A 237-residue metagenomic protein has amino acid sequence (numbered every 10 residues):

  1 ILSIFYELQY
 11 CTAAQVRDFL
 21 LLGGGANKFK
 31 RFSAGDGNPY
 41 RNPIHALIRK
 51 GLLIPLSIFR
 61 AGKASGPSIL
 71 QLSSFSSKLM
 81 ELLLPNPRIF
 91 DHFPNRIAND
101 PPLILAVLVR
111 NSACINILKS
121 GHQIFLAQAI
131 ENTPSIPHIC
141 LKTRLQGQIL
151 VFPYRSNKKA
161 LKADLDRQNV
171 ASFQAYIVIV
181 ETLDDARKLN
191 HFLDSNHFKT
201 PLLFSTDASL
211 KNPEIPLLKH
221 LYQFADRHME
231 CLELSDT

Functional and structural regions predicted by a protein language model:
I1-P87: Nuclease-adjacent, charged terminal/linker segments that flank catalytic cores
R88-T237: Electrostatic, structured charged patches in enzyme active sites and in nucleic-acid/phosphate-binding
